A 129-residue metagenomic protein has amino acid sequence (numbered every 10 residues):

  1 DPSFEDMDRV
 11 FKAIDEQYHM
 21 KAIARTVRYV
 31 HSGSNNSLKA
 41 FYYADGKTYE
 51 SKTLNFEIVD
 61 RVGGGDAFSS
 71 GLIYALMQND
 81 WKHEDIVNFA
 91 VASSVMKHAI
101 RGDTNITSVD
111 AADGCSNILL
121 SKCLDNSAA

Functional and structural regions predicted by a protein language model:
D1-G46: Conserved phosphate/ATP/ADP-binding segment of small-molecule kinases
A22-A24, G64, D125-N126: Short charge-dense sequence patches
Y29, L38, I100-N105, V109 (+1 more regions): Residue-level detector of alpha-helical recognition elements and their boundaries
K52-I118: Conserved post-catalytic alpha-helical subdomain immediately downstream of the catalytic base and nucleotide-binding
C115-A129: A cross-kingdom feature marking charged/low-complexity
